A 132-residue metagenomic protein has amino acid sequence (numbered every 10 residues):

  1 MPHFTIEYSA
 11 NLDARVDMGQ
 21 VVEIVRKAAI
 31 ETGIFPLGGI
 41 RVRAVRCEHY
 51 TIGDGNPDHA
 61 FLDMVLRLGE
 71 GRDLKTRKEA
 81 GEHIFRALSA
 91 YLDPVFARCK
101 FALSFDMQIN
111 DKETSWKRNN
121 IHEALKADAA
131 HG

Functional and structural regions predicted by a protein language model:
M1, V16, G38-R67: Short edge beta-strands and adjacent turn/loop segments
M1-S9, H131: N-terminal, Lys/Arg- and Ser/Thr-rich interaction peptides
N11, R46-Y50, M107-T114: Short, internal active-site loops enriched in acidic
R15, T32-I40, S115: Contiguous segments within soluble domain cores/interaction surfaces
D17-E23: Alpha-helical assembly-interface signal, strongest on the long, hydrophobic N-terminal helix that forms
I40-V42, D93-K112: A short amphipathic beta-strand at an alpha->beta junction
D54-V95: Mid-chain, well-packed structural core segment of small domains
E113-G132: Short, low-complexity, polybasic intrinsically disordered segments
